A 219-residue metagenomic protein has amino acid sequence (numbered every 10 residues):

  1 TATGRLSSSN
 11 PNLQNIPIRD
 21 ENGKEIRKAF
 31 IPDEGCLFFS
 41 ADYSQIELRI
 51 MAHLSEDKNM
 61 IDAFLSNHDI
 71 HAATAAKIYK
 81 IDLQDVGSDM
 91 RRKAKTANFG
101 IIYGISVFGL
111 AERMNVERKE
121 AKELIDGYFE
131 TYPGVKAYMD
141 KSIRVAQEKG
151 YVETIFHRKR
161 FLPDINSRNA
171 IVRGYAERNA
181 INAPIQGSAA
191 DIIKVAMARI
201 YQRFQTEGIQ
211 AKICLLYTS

Functional and structural regions predicted by a protein language model:
T1-S219: Conserved catalytic core of nucleotide polymerization and phosphodiester-bond processing enzymes
